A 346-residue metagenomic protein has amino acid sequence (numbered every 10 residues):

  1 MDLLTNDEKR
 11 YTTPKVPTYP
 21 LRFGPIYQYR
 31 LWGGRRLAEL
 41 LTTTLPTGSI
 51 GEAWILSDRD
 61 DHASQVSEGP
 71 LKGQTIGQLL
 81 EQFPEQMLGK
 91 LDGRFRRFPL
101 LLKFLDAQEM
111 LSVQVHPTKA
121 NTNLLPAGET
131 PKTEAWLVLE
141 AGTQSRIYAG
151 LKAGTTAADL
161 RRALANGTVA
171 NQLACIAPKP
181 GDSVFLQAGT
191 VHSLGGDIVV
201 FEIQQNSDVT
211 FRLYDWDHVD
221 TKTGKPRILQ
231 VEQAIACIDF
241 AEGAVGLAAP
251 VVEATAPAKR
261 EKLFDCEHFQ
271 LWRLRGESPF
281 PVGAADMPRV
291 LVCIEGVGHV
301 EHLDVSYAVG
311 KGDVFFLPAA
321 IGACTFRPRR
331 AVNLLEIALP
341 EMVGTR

Functional and structural regions predicted by a protein language model:
M1-T155, D215-A244, L271, R346: Transition-metal
E68, L124-G128, K262, F280-A285 (+1 more regions): Short histidine-centered beta-strand/loop micro-motifs that create catalytic or ligand/metal-coordination sites
R97, L105-M110, T118, A141-Q144 (+4 more regions): Ligand-binding loop in jelly-roll beta-barrel domains
L102, L111, G128, E134-L137 (+6 more regions): His/acidic/aromatic-lined binding-pocket segments of jelly-roll/cupin-type domains and related regulatory beta-sandwich
G154-N166, D286-E295: Short, basic/aromatic beta-hairpin or loop at an interaction surface
A163-R212: Loop-centered beta-sheet repeat module
L173-F185, V199, H302-I321: Short acidic-glycine-tyrosine-enriched beta hairpin
A248-D313, I321: Acidic/His-leaning functional-site neighborhoods
